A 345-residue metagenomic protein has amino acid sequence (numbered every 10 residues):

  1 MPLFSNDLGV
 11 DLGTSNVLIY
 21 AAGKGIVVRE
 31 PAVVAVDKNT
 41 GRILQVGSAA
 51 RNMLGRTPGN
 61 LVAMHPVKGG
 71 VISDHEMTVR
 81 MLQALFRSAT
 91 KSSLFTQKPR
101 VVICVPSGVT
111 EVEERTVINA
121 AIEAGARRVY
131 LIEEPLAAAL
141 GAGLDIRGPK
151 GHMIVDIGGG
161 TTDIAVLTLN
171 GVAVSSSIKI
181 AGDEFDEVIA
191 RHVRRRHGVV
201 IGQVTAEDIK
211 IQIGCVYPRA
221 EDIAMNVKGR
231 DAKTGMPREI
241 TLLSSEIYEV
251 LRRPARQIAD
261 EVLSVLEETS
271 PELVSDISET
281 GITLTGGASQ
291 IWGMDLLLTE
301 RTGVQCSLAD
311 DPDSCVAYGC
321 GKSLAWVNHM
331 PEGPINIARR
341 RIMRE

Functional and structural regions predicted by a protein language model:
M1-I157, A165-I282, S289-V316, G321-E345: Nucleotide/phosphate-binding catalytic cleft detector across ATP-hydrolyzing and phosphate-transferring enzymes
